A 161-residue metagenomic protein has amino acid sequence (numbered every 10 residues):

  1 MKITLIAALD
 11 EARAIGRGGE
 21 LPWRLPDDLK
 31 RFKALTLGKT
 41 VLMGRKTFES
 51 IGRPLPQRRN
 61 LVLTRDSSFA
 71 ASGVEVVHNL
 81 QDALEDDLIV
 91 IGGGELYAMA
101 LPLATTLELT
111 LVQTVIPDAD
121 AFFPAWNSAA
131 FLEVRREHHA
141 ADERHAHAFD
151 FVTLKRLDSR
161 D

Functional and structural regions predicted by a protein language model:
M1-D161: Enzymes that bind and transform nitrogen-containing heteroaromatic metabolites
